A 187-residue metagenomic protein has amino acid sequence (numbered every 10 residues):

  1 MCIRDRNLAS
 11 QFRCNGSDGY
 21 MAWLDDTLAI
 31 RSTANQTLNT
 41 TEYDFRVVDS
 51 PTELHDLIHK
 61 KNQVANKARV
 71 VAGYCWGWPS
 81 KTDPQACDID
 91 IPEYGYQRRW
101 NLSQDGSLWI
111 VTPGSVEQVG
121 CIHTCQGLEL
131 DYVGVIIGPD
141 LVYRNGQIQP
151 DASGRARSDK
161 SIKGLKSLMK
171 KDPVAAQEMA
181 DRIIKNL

Functional and structural regions predicted by a protein language model:
M1-R6: Conserved small/polar residues in nucleotide/adenosyl-binding loops
N7-Y20, A29-G146: Conserved helicase/translocase motor-coupling segment
M21-D25, I184: Short, well-ordered alpha-helical packing segments
S115-L187: C-terminal accessory regions
